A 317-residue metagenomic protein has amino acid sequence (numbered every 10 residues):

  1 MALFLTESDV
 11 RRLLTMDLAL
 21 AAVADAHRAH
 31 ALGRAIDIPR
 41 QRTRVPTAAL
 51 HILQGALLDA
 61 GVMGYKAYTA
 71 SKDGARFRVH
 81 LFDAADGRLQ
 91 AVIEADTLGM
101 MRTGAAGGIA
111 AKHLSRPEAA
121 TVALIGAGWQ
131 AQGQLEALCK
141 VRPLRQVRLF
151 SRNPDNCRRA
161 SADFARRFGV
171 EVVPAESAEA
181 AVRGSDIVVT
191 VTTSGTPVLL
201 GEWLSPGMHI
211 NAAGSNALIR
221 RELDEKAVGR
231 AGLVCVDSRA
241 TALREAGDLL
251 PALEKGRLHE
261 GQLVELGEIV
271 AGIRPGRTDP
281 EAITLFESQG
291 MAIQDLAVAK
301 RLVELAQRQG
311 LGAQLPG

Functional and structural regions predicted by a protein language model:
M1-M100, G108, E118, I293-L296 (+1 more regions): N-terminal ligand-binding/catalytic initiation module
L114-T121, P143, S205-P206: Short helix-loop-beta connector
A127-G128: Glycine-rich Rossmann-fold phosphate-binding loop(s) that bind the pyrophosphate of adenine dinucleotide cofactors
A131-Q132: N-terminal Rossmann-fold NAD(P) dinucleotide-binding loop
K140-F168: NAD(P)-binding Rossmann-fold cofactor-contacting core
A180, G184, S194-H209, R221-E225: Rossmann-fold NAD(P) dinucleotide-binding segment
L204-P206, A213-R274: Rossmann-fold NAD(P)-binding glycine/threonine-rich loop
R277-G317: C-terminal helix-to-coil terminal segments
